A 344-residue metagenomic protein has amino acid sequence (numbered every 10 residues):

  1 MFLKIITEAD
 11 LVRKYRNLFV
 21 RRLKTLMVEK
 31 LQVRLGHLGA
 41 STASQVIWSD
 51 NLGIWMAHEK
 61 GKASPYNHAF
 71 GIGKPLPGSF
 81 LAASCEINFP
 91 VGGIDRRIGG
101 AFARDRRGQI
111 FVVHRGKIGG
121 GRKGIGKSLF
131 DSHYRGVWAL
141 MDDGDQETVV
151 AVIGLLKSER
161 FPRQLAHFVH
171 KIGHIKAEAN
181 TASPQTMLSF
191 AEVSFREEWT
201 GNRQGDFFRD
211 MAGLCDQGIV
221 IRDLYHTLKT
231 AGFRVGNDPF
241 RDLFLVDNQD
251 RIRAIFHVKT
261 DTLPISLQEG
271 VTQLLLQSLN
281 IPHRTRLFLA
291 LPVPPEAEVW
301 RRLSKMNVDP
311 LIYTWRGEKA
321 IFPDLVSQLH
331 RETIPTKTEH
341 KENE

Functional and structural regions predicted by a protein language model:
F2-K60, P65, S183-G236: Acidic-basic catalytic patches of nuclease active cores, encompassing PD-(D/E)XK and other metal-cofactor nuclease
P77-G92: Short, hydrophobic/proline-enriched secondary-structure or compact coil segments at domain edges
A101-E147, G154, N280-V308, I312-W315: Nucleic-acid nuclease catalytic cores
D142-M211: Interdomain/boundary linker segments immediately adjacent to catalytic/signaling cores
T227-D250, S304-M306: An acidic intrinsically disordered interaction segment
L243-L245, D250-L263: Conserved catalytic cores of phosphodiester-cleaving nucleases, focusing on short active-site segments
T262-Q273: Active-site-adjacent loop/helix micro-motif of nuclease/hydrolase catalytic cores
D309-T336: Charged, structured surface patches that assemble and position nucleic-acid processing machinery
